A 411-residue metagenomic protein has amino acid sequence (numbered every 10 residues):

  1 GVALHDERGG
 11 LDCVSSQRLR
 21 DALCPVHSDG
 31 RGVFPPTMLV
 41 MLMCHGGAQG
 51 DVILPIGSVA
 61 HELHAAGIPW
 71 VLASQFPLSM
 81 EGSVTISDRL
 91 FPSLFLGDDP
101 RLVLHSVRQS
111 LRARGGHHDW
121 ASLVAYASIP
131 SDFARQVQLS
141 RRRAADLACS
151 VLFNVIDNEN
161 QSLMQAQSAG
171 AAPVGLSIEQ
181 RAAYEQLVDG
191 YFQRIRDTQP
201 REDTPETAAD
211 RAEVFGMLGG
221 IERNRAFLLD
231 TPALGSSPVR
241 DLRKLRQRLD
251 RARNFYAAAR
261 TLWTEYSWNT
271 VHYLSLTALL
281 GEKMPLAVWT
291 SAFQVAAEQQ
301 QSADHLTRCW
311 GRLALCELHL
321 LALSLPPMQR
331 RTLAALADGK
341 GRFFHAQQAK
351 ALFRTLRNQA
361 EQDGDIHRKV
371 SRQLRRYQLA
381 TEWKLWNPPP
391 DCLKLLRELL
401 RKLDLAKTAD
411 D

Functional and structural regions predicted by a protein language model:
G1-R89: Catalytic cores of nucleophile-dependent amide-cleaving enzymes
R8-P36, F91-N158: Caspase-like cysteine protease fold
R114, E159, F192-P205, L249 (+6 more regions): Alpha-helical junction/boundary sensor with strong preference for TPR arrays
L139-E179, P205-S236, A257, T261-L280 (+3 more regions): Amphipathic alpha-helical repeat scaffolds of TPR domains
L147, V151-V155, S162, A183 (+7 more regions): Charge-rich, solvent-exposed alpha-helical interaction surfaces
E159-L163, A172-R201, R240-F255, K283-V295 (+1 more regions): Helix-turn-helix repeat elements of alpha-solenoid scaffolds
M284-A287, F293-D365: Active-site/pore-lining binding-face segments in mid-to-C-terminal subdomains
N387-D410: Low-complexity intrinsically disordered segments
